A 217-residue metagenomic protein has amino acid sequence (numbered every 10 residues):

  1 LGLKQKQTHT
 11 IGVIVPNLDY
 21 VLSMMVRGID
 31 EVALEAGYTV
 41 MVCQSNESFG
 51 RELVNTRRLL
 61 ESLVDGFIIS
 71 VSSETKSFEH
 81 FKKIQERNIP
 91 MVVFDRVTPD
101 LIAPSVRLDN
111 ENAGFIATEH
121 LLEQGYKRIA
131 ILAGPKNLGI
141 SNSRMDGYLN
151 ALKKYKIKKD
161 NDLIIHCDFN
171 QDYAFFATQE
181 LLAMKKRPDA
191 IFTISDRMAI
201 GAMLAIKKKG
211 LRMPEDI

Functional and structural regions predicted by a protein language model:
L1, D19, S77-F78, L138: Short, structured coil/loop segments at alpha-helix boundaries
L1-I69, D146-N150: Amphipathic helical "hinge" segments at domain boundaries
L18, S72-E74, D196-M198: Short glycine-rich anion-binding loops that position phosphate/pyrophosphate groups of nucleotides and phosphorylated
E31-M41, V54-L63, F78, K82-D216: Bacterial carbohydrate/catabolite-sensing allosteric modules
N46, S72, V97: Short beta-to-alpha linker loops that shape the active-site pocket of alpha/beta-hydrolase fold enzymes
E47-F49, T75, N137-G139: Short, small-residue-enriched loops and turns at beta-alpha junctions that line or gate enzyme active sites
G50, S72-S73, M203: Short gly/ser/thr-rich secondary-structure transition/capping motifs
S70-H80: Short, flexible, glycine-rich and Lys/Arg-enriched loop motifs at helix boundaries that contact anionic partners
